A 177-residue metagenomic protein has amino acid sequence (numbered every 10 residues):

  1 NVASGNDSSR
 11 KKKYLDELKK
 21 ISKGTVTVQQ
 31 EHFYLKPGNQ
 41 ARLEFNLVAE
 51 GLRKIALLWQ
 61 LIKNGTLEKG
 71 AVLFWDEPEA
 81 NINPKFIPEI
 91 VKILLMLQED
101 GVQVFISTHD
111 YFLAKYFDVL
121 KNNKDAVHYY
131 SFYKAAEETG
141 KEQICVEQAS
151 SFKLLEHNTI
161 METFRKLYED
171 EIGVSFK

Functional and structural regions predicted by a protein language model:
N1-G70, A135-K177: Phosphate-coordinating catalytic segments in nucleotide- and nucleic-acid-processing enzymes
K69-V72, G101-F105: Loop/turn-to-beta-strand initiation segments
D76-P78: Walker B catalytic acidic pair
E89-V91: Conserved hydrophobic alpha-helix in the ABC-type ATPase nucleotide-binding domain
L94, Q98-E99: Conserved ATPase "switch" residues in P-loop NTPase domains
S107-H109: H-loop/switch region of ABC-family ATPase nucleotide-binding domains
F117-G140: A short helix-turn-beta junction within AAA+ P-loop NTPase domains corresponding to the substrate/partner-engaging
